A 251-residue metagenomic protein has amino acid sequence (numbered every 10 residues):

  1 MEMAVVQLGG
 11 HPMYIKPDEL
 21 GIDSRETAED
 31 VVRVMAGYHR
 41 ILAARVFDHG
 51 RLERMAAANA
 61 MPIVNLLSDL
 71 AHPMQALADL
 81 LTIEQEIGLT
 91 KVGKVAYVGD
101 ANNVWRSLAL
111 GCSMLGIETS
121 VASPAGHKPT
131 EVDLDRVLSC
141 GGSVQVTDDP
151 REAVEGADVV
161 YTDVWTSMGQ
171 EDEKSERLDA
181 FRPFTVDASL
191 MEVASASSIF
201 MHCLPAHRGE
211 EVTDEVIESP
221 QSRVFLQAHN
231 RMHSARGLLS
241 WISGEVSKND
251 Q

Functional and structural regions predicted by a protein language model:
M1-E84, R208: Phosphate/diphosphate ligand-binding glycine-rich loop within oxidoreductases
M1-G9, I87-T162: Glycine-rich phosphate/diphosphate-binding loop of Rossmann-like nucleotide-binding domains
L8, A58-N59, L115, C140 (+2 more regions): Short, structured coil segments at secondary-structure junctions
Y14-I15, A43-R45, I63-L66, H72 (+5 more regions): General beta-strand structural signal in soluble alpha/beta enzymes
D23-R25, H72-A78, P129-V132, A157 (+1 more regions): Short, charged, surface-exposed secondary-structure boundary motifs
L138-E215: Rossmann-like adenosine-cofactor binding region
E218-Q251: C-terminal helix-to-coil terminal segments
